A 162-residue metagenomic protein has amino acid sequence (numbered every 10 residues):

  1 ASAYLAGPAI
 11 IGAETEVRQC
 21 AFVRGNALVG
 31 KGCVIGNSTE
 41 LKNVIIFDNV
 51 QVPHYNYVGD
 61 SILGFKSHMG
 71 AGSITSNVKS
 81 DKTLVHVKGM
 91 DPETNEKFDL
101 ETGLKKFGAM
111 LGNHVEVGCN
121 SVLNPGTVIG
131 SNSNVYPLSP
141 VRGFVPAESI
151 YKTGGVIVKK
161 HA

Functional and structural regions predicted by a protein language model:
A1-F22, E96, L111: Extended, small-residue-rich solenoid/repeat segments and analogous flexible loops that form exposed scaffolds
K31-G36: Surface-exposed extracellular loop regions of Gram-negative outer-membrane beta-barrel proteins
N37-S38, N43-A162: Glycine-rich hexapeptide-repeat left-handed beta-helix
